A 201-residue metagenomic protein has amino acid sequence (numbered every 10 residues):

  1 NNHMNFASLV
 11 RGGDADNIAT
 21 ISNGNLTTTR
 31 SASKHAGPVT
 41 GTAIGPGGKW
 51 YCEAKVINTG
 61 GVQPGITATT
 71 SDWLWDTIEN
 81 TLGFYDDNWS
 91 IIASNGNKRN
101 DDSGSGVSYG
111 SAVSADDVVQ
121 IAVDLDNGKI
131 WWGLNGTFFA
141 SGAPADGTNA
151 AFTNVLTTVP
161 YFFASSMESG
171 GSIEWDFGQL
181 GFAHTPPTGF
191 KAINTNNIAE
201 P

Functional and structural regions predicted by a protein language model:
N1-P201: PRY/SPRY (B30.2) beta-sandwich protein-interaction domains and their adjacent Ser/Pro/Gly-rich low-complexity linkers
